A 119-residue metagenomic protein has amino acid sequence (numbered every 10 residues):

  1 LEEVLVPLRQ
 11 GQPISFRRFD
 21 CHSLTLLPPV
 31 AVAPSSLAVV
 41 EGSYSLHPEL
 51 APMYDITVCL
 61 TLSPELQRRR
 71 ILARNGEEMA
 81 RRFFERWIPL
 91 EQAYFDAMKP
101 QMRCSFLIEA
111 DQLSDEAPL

Functional and structural regions predicted by a protein language model:
L1-S36: ATP-dependent small-molecule kinase phosphotransfer cores that center on conserved nucleotide phosphate-binding segments
E2, V6, R69, E85: Replace "anionic and nucleotidyl ligands
L8-Q12, M79, F95, Q112: Secondary-structure transition/hinge residues
R18-L26, A38-S43, W87-Q92: Short gly/ser/thr-rich secondary-structure transition/capping motifs
T25-R74: ATP-dependent NMP and nucleoside kinases share a basic, alpha-helical "lid"
P52, I56, L72-A73, Q92-L119: NTP-dependent small-molecule kinase module
A73-R86: C-terminal substrate-binding/active-site "lid" region of AdoMet-derived donor-dependent transferases
